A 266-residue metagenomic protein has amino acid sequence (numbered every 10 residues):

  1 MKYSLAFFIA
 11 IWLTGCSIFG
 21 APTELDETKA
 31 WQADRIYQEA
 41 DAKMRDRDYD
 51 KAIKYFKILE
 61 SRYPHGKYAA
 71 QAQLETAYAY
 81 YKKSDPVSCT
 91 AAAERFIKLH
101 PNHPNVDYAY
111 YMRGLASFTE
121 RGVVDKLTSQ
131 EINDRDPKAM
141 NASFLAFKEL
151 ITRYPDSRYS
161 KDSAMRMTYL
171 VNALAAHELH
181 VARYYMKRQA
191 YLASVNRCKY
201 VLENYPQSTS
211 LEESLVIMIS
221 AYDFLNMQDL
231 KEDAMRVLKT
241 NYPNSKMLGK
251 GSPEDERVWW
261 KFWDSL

Functional and structural regions predicted by a protein language model:
M1-C16: Sec-dependent bacterial lipoprotein signal peptides
C16-L266: Acidic, polar-rich low-complexity tracts and alpha-helical solenoid repeat scaffolds
